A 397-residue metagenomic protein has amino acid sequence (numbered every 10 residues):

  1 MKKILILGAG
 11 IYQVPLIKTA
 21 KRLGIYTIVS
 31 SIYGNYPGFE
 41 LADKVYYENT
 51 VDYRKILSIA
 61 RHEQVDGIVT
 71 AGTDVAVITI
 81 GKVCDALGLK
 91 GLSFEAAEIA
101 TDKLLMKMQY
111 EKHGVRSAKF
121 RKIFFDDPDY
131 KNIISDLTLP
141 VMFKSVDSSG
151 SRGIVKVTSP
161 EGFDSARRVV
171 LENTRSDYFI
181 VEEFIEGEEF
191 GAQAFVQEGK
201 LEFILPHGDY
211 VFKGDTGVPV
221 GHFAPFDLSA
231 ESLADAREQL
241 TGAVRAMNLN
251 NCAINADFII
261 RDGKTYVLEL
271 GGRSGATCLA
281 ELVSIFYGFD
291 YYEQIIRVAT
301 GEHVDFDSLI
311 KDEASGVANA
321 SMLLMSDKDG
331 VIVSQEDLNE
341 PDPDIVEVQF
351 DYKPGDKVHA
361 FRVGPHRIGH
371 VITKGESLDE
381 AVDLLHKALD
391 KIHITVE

Functional and structural regions predicted by a protein language model:
M1-E95, G301-V304, L309-V317, S326 (+2 more regions): ATP-binding N-terminal substructure of ATP-dependent carboxylate-amine bond-forming enzymes
K55, D129-Y130, F163-D164, D329-Q335 (+1 more regions): Short, conserved charged micro-motifs
I99-I180, E186, E198, F226-G242: Active-site nucleotide/adenylate-binding loops and adjacent lid/helix of ATP-dependent enzymes
V155, E183, L228, S284 (+1 more regions): Short, well-ordered beta-strand elements within core beta-sheets of diverse protein domains
T158-S159, A194, L324-K328, V371-E376: Short beta-strand-to-loop capping motifs
V170-Y178, E183-F226, A234-V267, G271-L279 (+2 more regions): Phosphate-binding core of ATP-grasp and ATP-grasp-like enzymes
R273-Q294: ATP-dependent carboxylate-activation loops
L324-P354: Glycine-rich active-site loop/lid that clamps phosphate-bearing ligands
